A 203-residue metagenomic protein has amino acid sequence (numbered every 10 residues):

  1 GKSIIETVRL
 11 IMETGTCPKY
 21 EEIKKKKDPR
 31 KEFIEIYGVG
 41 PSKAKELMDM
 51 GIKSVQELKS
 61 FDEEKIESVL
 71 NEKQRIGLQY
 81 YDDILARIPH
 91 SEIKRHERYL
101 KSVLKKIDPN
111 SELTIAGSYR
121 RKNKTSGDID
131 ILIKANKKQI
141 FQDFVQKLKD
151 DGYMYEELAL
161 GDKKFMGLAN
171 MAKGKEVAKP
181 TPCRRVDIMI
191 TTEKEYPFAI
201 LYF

Functional and structural regions predicted by a protein language model:
K2-I129, I133-G167: Accessory alpha-helical DNA-binding modules that contact the DNA backbone or grooves
F61, E195-P197: A short acidic, often aromatic-flanked loop/helix-cap motif at beta-alpha or helix-coil junctions that lines enzyme
D150-E195: Conserved catalytic core of two-metal-ion nucleotidyltransferases
F198-F203: Short, solvent-exposed helix-loop connector elements
